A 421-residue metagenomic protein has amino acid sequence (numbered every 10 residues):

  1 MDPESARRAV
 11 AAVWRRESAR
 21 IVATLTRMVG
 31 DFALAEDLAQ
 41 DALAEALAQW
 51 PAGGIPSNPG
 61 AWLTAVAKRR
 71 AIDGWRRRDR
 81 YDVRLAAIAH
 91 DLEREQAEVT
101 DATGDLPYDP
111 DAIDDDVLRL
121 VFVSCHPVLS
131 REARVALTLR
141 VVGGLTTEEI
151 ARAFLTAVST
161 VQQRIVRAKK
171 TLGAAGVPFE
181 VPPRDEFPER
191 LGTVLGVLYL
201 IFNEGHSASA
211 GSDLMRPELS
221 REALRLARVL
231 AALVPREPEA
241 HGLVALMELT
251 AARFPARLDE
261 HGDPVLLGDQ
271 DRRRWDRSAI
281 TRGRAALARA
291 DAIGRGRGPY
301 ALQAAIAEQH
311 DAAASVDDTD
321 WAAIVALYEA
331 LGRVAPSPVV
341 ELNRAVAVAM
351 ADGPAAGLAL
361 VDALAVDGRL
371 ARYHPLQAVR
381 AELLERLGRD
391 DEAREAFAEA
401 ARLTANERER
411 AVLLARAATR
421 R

Functional and structural regions predicted by a protein language model:
M1-A23, A33-E36, P188-G196: A short, charge-rich alpha-helical start-of-domain segment used by transcription regulators
V13-F32, E45-Q49, F122, H126 (+2 more regions): Amphipathic, Lys/Arg- and hydrophobic-enriched alpha-helical face
L25, A35-A46, V66, A168 (+1 more regions): Short, small-hydrophobic-rich alpha-helical interface motif
L43-L47, S57-I88, K169: Σ70-family region 2.3-2.4 aromatic/basic alpha-helix that recognizes the −10 promoter and nucleates DNA melting
A86-E132, T138-E149, T156-E329: Amphipathic helix-loop-helix modules that constitute alpha-helical solenoid scaffolds
A251, S315-D318, A351-D352, L387 (+1 more regions): Structural motif corresponding to the intra-repeat A-B loop/turn of tetratricopeptide repeats
